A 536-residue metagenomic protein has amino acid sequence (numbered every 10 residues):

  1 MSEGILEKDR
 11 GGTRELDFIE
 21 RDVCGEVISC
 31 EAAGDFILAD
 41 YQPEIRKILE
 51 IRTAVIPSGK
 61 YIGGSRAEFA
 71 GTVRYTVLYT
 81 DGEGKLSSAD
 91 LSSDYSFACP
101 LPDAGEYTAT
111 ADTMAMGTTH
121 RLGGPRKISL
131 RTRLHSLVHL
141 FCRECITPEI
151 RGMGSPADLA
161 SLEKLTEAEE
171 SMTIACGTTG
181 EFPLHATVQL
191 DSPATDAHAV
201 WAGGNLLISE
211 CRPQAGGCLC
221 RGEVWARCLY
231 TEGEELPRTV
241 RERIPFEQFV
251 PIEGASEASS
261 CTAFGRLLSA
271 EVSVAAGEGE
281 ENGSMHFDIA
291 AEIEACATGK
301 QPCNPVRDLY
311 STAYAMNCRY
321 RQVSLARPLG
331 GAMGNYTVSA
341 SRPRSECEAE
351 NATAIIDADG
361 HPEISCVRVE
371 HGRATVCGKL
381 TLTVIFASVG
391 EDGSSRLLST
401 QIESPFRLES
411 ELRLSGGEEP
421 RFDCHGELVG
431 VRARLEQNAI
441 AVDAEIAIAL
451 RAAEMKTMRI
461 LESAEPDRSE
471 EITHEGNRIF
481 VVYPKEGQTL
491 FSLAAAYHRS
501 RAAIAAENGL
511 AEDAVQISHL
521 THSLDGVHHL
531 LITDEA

Functional and structural regions predicted by a protein language model:
M1-E7, R499, L530: Cysteine-dense, low-complexity repeat segments
S2-G476: Membrane-lipid interaction segments
S259, L435, F491, A514-I517 (+1 more regions): A broad, structure-centric signal for solvent-exposed, well-ordered loop/edge residues that line or flank functional
G378, Q488, V527-H528: Structural motif
H474-N477, K485-G487: A short, structure-level motif marking secondary-structure boundaries and short turns
P484, T489-Y497, R501-E507: Short alpha-helical segments in extracytoplasmic peptidoglycan/chitin-binding modules and envelope-associated proteins
R499-A536: Extracellular LysM carbohydrate-binding repeats and other cell-envelope/extracellular binding modules
